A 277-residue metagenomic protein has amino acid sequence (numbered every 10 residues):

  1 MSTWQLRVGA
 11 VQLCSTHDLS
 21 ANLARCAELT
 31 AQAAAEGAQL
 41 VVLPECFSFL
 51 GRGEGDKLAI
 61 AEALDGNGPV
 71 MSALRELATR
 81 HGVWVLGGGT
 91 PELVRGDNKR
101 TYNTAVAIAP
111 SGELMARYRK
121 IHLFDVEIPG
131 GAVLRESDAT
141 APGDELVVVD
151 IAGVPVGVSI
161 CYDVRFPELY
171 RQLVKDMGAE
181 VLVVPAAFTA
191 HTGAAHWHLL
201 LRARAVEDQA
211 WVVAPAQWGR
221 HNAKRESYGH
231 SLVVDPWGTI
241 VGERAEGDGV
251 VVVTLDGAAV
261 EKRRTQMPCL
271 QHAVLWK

Functional and structural regions predicted by a protein language model:
M1-L40, V183: N-terminal active-site segment of His-dependent metallophosphoesterases
L19, A27-S111, M115-R117, T189-A203 (+1 more regions): Cys-nucleophile CN-hydrolase/nitrilase-fold catalytic domain and related Cys-dependent amidase chemistry that acts on
F49, V106, R117-F124, L232 (+1 more regions): Short beta->alpha transition motifs characteristic of CBS
L64-G66, R95-E180, T189-L199, T265-C269: Active-site catalytic loop in hydrolytic enzyme cores
L64-L86, P155, V164-V251: CN hydrolase (nitrilase-like) catalytic-core segments centered on the catalytic cysteine and neighboring Lys/Glu
G87-G89, N103-A107, V147-V149, S231-V233 (+1 more regions): Short beta-strand scaffold segments in enzyme catalytic cores
A258-K277: A short C-terminal boundary segment appended to hydrolase-like catalytic domains
